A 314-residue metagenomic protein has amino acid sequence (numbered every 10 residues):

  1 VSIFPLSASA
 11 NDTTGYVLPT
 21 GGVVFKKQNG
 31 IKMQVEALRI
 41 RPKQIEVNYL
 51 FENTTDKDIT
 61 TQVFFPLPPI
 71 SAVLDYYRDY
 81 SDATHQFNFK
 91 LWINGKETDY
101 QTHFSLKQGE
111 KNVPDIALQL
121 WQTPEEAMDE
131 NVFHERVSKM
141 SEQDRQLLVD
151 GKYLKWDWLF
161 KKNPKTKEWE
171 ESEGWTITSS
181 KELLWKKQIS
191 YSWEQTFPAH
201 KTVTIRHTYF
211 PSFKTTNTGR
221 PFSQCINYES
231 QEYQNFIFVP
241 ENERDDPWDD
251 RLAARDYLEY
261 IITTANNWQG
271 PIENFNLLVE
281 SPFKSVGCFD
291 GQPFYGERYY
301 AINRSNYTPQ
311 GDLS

Functional and structural regions predicted by a protein language model:
A10-L67: Early extracytoplasmic/domain-onset interaction patches
R39, Q62-A72, A83, K165-W169: Short acidic, flexible loop segments centered on an aromatic residue
P42-Q44, F51-T55, F65-S71, G95 (+3 more regions): Beta-strand elements of well-folded, non-transmembrane domains
E46-L50, T60-F64, K90, S192-E194 (+3 more regions): Beta-strand secondary-structure signal
K57-F65, V73-Y77, Y100-H103, I205 (+3 more regions): Short, hydrophobic/aromatic beta-strand segments
V73-N88, G270-I272: Short coil-to-beta strand junction motifs in C2/discoidin
I93-Y100, S105-L106, R136-E182, I189-A199 (+2 more regions): Intrinsically disordered, low-complexity linkers and stems that provide flexible hinges in membrane-associated
